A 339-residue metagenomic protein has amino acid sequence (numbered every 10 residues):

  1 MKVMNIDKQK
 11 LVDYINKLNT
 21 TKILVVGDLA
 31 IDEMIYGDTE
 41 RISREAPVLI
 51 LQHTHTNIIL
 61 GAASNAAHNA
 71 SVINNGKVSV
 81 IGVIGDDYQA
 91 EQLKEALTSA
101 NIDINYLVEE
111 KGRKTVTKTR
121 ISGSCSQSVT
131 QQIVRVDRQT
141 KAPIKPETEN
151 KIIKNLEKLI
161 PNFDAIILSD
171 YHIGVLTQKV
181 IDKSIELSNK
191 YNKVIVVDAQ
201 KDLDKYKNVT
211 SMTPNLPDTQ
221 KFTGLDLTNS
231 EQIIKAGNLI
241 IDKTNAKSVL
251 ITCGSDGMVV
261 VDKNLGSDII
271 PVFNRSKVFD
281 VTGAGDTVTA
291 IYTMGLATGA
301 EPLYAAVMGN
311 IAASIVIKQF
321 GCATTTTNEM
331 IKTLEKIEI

Functional and structural regions predicted by a protein language model:
M1-S79, I270-F279: Glycine-rich phosphate/adenosyl-contacting loop at the front of the ribokinase-like
V3-Y14, P143, N162, K179-N208 (+2 more regions): Conserved phosphate-binding/catalytic region of the ribokinase-like
L29, Y171, T287: Active-site metal-binding loops of divalent metal-dependent hydrolases
E40-A46, I50, T117-A142, E147-K235 (+1 more regions): Conserved beta-alpha-beta core of the PfkB/ribokinase-like small-molecule kinase fold
G82-D86, E109-E110, S124, D198-Q200: Cofactor-binding loop segments of dinucleotide-utilizing enzymes, especially the Rossmann-like FAD- and NAD(P)+-binding
I84-A100: A glycine-rich beta-to-alpha transition motif near the start of alpha/beta enzyme domains, typified by
A96-G112: A glycine-rich helix N-cap at a beta->alpha junction
